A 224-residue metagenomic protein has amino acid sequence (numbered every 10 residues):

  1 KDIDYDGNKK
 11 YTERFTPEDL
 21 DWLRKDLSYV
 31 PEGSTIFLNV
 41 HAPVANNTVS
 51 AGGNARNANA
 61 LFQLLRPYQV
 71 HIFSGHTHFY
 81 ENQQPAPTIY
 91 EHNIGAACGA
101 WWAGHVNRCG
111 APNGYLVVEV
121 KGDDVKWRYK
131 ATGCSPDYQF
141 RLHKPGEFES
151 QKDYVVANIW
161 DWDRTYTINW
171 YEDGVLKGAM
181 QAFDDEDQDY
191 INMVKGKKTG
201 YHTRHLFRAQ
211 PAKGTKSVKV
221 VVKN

Functional and structural regions predicted by a protein language model:
K1: Periplasmic solute-binding protein
D6-H92, D153: His/acidic metal-ligating clusters that form di-metal
S50-G146, L176-G178, Y190, K197: Conserved beta-sheet core of the metallophosphoesterase superfamily
F140-N224: Long, low-complexity serine/threonine/glycine- and acidic-rich segments characteristic of extracellular
